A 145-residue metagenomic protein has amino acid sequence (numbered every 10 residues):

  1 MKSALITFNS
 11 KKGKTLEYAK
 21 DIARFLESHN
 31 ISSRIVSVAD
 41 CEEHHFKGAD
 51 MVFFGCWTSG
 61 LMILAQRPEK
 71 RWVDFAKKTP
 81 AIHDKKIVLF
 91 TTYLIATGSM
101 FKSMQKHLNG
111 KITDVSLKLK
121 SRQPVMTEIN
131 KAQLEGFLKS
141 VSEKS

Functional and structural regions predicted by a protein language model:
M1-L26: N-terminal beta1-alpha1 ligand-phosphate binding loop
E17, F25-H29, R34-V36, G48-S145: FMN-binding flavodoxin-like domain, especially the glycine-rich phosphate-binding loop
V38-C41: Conserved SAM/SAH-binding loop
